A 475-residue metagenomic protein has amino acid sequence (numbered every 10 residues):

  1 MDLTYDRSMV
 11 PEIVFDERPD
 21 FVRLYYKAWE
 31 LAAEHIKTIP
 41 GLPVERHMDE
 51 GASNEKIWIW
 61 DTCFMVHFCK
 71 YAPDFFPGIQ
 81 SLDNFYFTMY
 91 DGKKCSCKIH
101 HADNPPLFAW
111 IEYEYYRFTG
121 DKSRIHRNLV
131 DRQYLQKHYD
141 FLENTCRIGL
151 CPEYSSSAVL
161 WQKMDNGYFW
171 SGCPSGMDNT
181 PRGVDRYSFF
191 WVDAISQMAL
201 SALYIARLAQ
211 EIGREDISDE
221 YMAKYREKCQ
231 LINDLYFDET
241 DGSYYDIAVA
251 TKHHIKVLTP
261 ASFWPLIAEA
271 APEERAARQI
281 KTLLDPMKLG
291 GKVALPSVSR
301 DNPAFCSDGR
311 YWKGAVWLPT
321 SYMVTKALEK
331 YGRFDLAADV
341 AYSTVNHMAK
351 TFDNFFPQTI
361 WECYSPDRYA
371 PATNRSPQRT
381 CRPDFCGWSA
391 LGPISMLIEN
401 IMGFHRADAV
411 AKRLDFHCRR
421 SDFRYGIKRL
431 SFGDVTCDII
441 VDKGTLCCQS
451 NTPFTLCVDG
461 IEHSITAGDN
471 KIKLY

Functional and structural regions predicted by a protein language model:
M1, A32, K37-L42, P73-P77 (+7 more regions): Generic structural signal for short, solvent-exposed loop/turn connectors between secondary structure elements
M1-E55, K122-E143, A209-E211, E215-E220 (+2 more regions): Acidic/polar, glycine-enriched structural segments that form the non-catalytic walls/loops of the carbohydrate-binding
R7-K56, P77-K98, I148-F189, Q230-V316 (+5 more regions): Extended glycan-interaction surfaces of carbohydrate-active proteins
D20-A28, D74-F87, K122-E143, Q197 (+7 more regions): Extended, well-ordered alpha-helical scaffold segments
K56-T62, V66-S171, W191-I195, A199 (+6 more regions): Aromatic-rich carbohydrate-recognition surfaces in CAZymes
R186-L200, I217-E220, K224, V257 (+1 more regions): Short, contiguous, pocket-lining structural segments that sit at or immediately flank catalytic/ligand-binding sites
T282-L289, R310, K326, K330-Y475: Non-catalytic C-terminal accessory modules of carbohydrate-active enzymes
